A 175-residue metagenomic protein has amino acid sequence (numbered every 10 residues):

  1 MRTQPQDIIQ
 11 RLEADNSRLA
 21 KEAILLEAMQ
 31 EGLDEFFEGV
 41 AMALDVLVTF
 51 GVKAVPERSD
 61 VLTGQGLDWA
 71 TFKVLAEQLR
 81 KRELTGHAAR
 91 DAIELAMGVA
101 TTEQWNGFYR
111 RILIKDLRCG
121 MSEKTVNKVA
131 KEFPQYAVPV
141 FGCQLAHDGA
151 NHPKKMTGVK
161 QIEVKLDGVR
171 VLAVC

Functional and structural regions predicted by a protein language model:
M1-C175: N-terminal nucleic-acid-engaging modules of covalent nucleotidyltransferase systems
